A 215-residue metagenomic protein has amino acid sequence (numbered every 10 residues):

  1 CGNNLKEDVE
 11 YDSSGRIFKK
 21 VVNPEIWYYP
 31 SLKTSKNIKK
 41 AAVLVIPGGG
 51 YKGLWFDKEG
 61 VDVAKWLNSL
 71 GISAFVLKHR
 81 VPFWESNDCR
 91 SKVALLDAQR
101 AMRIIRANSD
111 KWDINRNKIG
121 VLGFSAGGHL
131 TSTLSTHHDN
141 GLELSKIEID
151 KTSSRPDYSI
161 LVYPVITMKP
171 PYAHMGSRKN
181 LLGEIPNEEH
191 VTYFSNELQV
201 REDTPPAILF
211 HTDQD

Functional and structural regions predicted by a protein language model:
C1-Y28, I38, C89, M175-S177: A domain-start/cap signature at the N-terminus of enzymes
N4-S13, P164-Q199, P205: Mobile cap/lid helix-loop segments that gate and shape the active-site cleft of serine hydrolases
K39-G48: Short beta-strand element of the alpha/beta-hydrolase
G49, S73, K78-P82, V165: Short beta-to-alpha linker loops that shape the active-site pocket of alpha/beta-hydrolase fold enzymes
W55-F56, D62, H79-R116: Catalytic nucleophile-loop/oxyanion-hole region of alpha/beta-hydrolase and closely related hydrolase-like folds
F56-V76: Short amphipathic alpha-helix adjacent to the substrate-entry channel of hydrolases
R100-S177, V191-T192: Primarily recognizes the serine-hydrolase "nucleophile elbow" in alpha/beta-hydrolase and SGNH/GDSL folds
D203, I208-D215: Short beta-strand/loop motif that positions the catalytic acidic residue of the alpha/beta-hydrolase fold
